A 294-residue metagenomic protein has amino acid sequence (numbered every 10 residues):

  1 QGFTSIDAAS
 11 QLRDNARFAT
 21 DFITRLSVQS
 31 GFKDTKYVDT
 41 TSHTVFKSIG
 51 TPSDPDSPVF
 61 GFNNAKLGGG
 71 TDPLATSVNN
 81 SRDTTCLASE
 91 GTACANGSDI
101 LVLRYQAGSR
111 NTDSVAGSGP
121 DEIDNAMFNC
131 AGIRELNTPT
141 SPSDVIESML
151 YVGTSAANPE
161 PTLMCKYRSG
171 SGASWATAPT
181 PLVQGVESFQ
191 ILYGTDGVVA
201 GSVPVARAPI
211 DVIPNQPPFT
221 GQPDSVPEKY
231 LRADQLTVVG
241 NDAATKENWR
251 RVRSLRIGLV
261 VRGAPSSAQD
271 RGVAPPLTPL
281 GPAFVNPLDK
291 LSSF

Functional and structural regions predicted by a protein language model:
Q1-I6: C-terminal juxtamembrane segment of a hydrophobic transmembrane alpha-helix
A9, R17-V260, A264-F294: N-terminal pilin/flagellin-like segments and related low-complexity appendage regions
